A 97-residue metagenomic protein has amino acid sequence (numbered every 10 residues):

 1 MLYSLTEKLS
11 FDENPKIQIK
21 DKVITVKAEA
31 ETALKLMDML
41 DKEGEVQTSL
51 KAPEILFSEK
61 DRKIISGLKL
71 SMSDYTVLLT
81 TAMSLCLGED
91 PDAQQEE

Functional and structural regions predicted by a protein language model:
Y3-S4, L9-E13, K20-V23, K27-E97: Short, surface-exposed, charged amphipathic helix/loop patches that serve as local interaction elements
